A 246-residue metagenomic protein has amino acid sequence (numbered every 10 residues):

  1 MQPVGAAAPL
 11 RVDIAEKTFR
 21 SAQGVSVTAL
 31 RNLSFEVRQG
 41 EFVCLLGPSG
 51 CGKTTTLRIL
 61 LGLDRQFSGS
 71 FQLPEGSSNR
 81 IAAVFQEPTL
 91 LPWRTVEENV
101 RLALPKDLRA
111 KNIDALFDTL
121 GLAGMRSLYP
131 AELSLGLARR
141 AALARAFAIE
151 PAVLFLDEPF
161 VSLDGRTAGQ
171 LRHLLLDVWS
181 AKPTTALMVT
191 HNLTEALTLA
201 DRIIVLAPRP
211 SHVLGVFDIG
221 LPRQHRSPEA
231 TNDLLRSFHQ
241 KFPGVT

Functional and structural regions predicted by a protein language model:
L46-P48: The feature captures the beta-strand-to-loop junction immediately N-terminal to the Walker
L61: Helix-to-loop junction immediately C-terminal to a conserved catalytic motif
V84, L143: Hydrophobic anchor residue at the start of the ABC signature
L108-M125, L174-D177: Conserved ABC ATPase "signature" region
Y129-L133, L137: Conserved ABC ATPase signature
A148-A152: A short, proline-enriched helix->beta-strand linker immediately N-terminal to the Walker B motif in ABC-type P-loop
L154-E158: Catalytic Walker B motif of ABC-type/P-loop ATPase nucleotide-binding domains
